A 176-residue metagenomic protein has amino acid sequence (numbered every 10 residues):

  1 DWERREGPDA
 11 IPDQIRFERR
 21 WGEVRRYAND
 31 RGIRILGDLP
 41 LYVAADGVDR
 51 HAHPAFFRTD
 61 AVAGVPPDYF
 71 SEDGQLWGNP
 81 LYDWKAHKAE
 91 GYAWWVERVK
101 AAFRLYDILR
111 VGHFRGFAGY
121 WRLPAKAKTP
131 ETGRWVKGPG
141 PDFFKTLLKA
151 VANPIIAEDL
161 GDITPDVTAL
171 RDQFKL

Functional and structural regions predicted by a protein language model:
D1-R20, Y42-L176: Alpha-amylase-like alpha-glycosidases and glucanotransferases acting on alpha-linked glucans and related
F17-Y42: Conserved, well-ordered alpha-helix/loop/beta-strand core segments that scaffold catalytic motifs
